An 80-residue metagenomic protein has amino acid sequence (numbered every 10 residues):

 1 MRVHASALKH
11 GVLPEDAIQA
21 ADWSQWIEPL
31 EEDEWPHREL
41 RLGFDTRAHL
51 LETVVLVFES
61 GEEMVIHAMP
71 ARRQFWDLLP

Functional and structural regions predicted by a protein language model:
M1-P80: Ribonuclease/tRNase effector modules and their secretory precursors
